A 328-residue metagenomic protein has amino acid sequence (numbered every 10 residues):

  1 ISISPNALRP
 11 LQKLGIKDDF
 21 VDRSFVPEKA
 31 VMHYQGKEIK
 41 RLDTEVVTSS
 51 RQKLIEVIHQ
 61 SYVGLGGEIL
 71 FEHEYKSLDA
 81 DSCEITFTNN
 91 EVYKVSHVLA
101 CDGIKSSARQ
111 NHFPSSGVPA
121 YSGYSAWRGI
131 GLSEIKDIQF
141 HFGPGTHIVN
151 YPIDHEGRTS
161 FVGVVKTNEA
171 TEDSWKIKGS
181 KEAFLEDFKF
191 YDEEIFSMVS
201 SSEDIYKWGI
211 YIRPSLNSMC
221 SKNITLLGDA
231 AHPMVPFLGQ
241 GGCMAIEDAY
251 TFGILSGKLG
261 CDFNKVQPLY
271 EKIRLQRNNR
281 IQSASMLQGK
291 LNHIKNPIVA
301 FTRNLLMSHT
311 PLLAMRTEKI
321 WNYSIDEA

Functional and structural regions predicted by a protein language model:
S4-I130, N168-L185, D326-A328: Conserved N-terminal helical subregion
D18-D19, I39-K40, L132-D137, E169-A170 (+3 more regions): Short helix-loop capping/hinge motifs at secondary-structure junctions, enriched in acidic/polar residues
R23, F190-D204, F263-P268: Acidic/histidine metal-binding catalytic segments
G66-G67, D81-S82, F142-G143, I205-P214: Short gly/ser/thr-rich secondary-structure transition/capping motifs
L99-A100, W127, N150, F184 (+1 more regions): Conserved mid-domain beta->alpha element of the FAD-binding
P119-Y124, K136-D137, K181-E182, E193-W208: A short coil-to-beta-strand element that immediately follows conserved catalytic motifs
D137-T171, I177, K181, L185-F190 (+1 more regions): Active-site substrate-recognition segment that forms the wall of the catalytic cavity or substrate channel
S283, L287-N322, D326-A328: Alpha-helical membrane-targeting segments
